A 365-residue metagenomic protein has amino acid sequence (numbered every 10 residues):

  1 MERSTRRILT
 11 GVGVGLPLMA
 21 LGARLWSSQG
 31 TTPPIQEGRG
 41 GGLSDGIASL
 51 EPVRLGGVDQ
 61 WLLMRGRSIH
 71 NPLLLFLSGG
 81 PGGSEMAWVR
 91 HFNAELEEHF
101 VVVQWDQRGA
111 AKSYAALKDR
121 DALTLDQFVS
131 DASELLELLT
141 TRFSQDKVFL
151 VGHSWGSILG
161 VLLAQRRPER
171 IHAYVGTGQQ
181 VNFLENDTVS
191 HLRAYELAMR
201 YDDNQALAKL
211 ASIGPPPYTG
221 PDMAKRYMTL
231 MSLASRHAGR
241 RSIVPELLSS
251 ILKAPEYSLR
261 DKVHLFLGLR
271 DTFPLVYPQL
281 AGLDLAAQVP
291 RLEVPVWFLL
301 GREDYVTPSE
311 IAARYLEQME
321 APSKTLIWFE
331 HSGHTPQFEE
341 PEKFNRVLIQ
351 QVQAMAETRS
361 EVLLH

Functional and structural regions predicted by a protein language model:
S84-N93, E310: The serine-hydrolase catalytic nucleophile loop
E97-A115: Conserved alpha/beta-hydrolase
Q127-K147: Conserved acidic catalytic loop of the alpha/beta-hydrolase fold
R166-P217: A catalytic-pocket lid/entrance helix-loop region that shapes and gates access to the active site across common
Y195-E196, Y201-A287, R291-V294: Alpha/beta-hydrolase
L292, F298-L300, D304: Short beta-strand/loop motif that positions the catalytic acidic residue of the alpha/beta-hydrolase fold
Y305-I311: Conserved alpha/beta-hydrolase "acid-adjacent" motif
S332-N345: Catalytic histidine-centered segment of alpha/beta-hydrolase-like enzymes
